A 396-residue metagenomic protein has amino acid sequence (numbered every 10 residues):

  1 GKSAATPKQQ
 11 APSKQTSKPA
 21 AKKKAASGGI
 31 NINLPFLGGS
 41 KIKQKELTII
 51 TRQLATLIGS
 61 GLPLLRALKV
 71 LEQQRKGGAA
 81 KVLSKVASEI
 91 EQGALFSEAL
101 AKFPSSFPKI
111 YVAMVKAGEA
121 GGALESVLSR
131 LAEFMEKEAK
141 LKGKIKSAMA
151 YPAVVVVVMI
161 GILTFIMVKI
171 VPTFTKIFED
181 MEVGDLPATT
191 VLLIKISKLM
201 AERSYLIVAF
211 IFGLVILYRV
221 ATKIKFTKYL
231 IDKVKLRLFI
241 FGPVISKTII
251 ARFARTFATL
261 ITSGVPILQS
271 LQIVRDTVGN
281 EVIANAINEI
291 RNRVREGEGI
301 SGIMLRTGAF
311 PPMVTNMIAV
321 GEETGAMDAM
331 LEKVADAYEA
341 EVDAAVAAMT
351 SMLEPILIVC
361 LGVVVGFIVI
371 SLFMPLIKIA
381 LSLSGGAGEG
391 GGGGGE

Functional and structural regions predicted by a protein language model:
G1-S88: N-terminal anchoring/assembly modules that precede and organize ATP-driven motor systems
P7, P12-S17, K85-G121, I290-T324: Short, non-transmembrane cytosolic segments of multipass membrane proteins
K18-T48, Q53, A79, A123-N316 (+1 more regions): Low-polarity contexts
I58, I90, A101, E119 (+3 more regions): Short polybasic/polar patches that bind polyanions
G61, G93, G264: Core nucleotide-handling region used for phosphoryl-transfer chemistry
L64, F96, I267: Helix-turn-helix DNA-binding elements, focusing on the entry/boundary residues of the two helices that contact DNA
L71-Q74, F103, T277: Alpha-helical solenoid scaffolds that mediate protein-protein interactions, centered on TPR/SEL1-like repeats but also
